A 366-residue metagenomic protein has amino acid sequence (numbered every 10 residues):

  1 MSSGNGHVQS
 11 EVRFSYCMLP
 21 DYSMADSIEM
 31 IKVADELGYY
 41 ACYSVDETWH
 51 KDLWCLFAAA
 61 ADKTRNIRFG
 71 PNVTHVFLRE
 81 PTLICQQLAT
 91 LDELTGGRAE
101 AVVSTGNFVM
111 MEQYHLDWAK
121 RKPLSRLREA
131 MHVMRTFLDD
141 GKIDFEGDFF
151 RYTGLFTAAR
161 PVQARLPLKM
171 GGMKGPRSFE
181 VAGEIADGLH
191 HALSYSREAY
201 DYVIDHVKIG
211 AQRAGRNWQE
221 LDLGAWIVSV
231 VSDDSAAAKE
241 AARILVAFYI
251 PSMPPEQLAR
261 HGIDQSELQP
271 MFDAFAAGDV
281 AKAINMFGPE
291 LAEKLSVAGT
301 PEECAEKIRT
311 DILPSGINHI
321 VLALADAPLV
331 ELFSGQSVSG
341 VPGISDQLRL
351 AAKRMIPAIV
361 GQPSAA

Functional and structural regions predicted by a protein language model:
M1-A366: Active-site-adjacent structural elements that line small-molecule/cofactor binding pockets in enzymes
